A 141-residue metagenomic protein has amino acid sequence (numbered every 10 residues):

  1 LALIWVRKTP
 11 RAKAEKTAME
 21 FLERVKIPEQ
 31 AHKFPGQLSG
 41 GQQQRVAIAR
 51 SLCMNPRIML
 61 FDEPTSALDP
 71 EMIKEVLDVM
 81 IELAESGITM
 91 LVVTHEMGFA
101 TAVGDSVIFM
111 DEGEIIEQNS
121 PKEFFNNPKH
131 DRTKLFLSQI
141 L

Functional and structural regions predicted by a protein language model:
K33, M54, S86: Conserved signature/switch motifs of ABC ATPase nucleotide-binding domains
F34-L38, Q42: Conserved ABC ATPase signature
M59-D62: Catalytic Walker B motif of ABC-type/P-loop ATPase nucleotide-binding domains
P70-M72: Helix N-cap at the start of a conserved alpha-helix in ABC-type nucleotide-binding domains
K74-S86: Helical segment within the ABC ATPase nucleotide-binding domain
T94-H95: H-loop/switch region of ABC-family ATPase nucleotide-binding domains
